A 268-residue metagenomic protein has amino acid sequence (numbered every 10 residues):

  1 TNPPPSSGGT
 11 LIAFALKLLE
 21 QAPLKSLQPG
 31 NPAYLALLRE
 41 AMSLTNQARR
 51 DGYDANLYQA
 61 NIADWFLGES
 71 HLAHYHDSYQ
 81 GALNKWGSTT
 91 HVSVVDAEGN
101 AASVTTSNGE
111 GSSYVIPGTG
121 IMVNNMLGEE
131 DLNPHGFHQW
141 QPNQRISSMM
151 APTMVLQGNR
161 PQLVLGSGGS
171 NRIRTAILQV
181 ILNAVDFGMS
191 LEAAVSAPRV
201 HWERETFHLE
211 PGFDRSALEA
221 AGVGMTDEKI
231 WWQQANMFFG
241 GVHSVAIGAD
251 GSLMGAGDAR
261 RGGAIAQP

Functional and structural regions predicted by a protein language model:
T1-P4, L11-A15, S93, A101-T105 (+2 more regions): Short, well-ordered beta-strand elements
T1-Y34: Structured, charged N-terminal subsegments at the starts of enzyme catalytic cores and at intra-chain domain/subunit
S6, G81-K85, Q141-S147, Q233-M237: Short Gly/Pro-enriched turn/cap motifs at secondary-structure boundaries
L18-E20, S167-M189: Alpha-helical support elements that line or immediately flank enzyme active sites and cofactor-binding pockets
Q21-S107, G118-T119, D227-K229: Internal maturation/activation junctions in enzymes
D51, A55, E98, Q144 (+2 more regions): Extended C-terminal subregions enriched in glycine
N100-L163, N171, F187, L191: Active-site rim segments in enzyme catalytic domains, especially the processed small/beta chain of N-terminal
G212-P268: Cofactor-centric catalytic regions
